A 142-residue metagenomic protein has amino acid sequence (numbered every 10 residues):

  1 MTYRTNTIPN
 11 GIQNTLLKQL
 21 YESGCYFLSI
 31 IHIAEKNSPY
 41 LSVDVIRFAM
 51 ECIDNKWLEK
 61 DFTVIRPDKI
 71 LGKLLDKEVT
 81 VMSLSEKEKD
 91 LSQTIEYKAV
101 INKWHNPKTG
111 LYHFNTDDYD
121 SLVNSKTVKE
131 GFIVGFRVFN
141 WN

Functional and structural regions predicted by a protein language model:
M1-F62: Active-site-adjacent structural segments surrounding the nucleophilic cysteine of cysteine proteases and isopeptidases
T2, G24, A99-I101, V134-G135: Generic structural signal for residues positioned in beta-strands
F27, N102-W104, D117, V138: Hydrophobic side chains in beta-strands
H32, K87, W104-K108, V128 (+1 more regions): Solvent-exposed loop/turn segments at secondary-structure junctions within structured extracellular/periplasmic domains
D44, E78-T80, T127, R137: Detector for intrinsically disordered, low-structure N-terminal pre-sequences
L58-G110, N115: ...with weaker cross-activation on analogous glycine-rich loops/strands in unrelated enzymes
T94-I95, T109-N142: Noncatalytic regulatory segments and standalone regulatory/sensor domains
